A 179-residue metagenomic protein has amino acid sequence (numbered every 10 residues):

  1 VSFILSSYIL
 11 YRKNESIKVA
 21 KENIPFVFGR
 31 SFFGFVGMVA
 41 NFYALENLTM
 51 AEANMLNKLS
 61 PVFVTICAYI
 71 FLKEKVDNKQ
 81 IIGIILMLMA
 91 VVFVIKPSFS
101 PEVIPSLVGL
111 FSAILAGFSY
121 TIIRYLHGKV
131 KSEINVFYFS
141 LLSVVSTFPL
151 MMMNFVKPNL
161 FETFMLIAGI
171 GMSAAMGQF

Functional and structural regions predicted by a protein language model:
F3-G29, N78, G128-V130, L141-A168 (+1 more regions): Membrane-interface interhelical linkers
G29, L56-L59, K79-I82, Y138-F139: Hydrophobic core positions of alpha-helical segments in small-molecule transporters and transporter systems
S31-V39, P61-I66, L88-V91, I114-F118 (+2 more regions): Hydrophobic/small/kink-forming positions within alpha-helical transmembrane segments of polytopic membrane proteins
V36-N47, V92-S98, E102, V144-P158: Hydrophobic alpha-helical transmembrane segments in multi-pass integral membrane proteins
A40-N57, G128-E133, F179: Structural motif at transmembrane-helix junctions in multi-pass transporters
Y43, S60-I82: C-terminal transmembrane-helix exit sites in multi-pass transporters
K79-I95: Hydrophobic transmembrane alpha-helices of multi-pass small-molecule transport proteins
F99-F155, L166: Transmembrane alpha-helical segments that form core, pore/gating elements of small-molecule transporters/exporters
